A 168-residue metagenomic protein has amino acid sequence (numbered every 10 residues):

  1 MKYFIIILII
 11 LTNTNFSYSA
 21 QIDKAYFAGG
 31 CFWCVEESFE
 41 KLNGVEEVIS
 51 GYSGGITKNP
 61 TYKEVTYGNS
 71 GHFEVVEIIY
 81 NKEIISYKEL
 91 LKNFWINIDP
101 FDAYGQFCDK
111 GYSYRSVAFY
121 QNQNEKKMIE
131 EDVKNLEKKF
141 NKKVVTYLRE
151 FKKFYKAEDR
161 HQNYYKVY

Functional and structural regions predicted by a protein language model:
Y3-N13: Sec-dependent N-terminal signal peptides
F16-Y168: Flexible coil/turn and secondary-structure edge motifs
